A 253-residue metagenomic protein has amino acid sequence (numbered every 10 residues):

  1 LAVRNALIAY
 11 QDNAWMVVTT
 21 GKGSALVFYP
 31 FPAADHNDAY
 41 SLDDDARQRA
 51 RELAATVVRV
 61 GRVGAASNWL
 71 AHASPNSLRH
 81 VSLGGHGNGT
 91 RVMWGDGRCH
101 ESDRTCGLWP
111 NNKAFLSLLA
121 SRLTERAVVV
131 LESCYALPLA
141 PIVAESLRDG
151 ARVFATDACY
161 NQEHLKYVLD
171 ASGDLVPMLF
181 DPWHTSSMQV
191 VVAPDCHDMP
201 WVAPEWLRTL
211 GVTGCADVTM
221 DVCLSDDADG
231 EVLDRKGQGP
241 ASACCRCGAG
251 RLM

Functional and structural regions predicted by a protein language model:
L1-A73: A domain-level signal for caspase-like cysteine endopeptidase catalytic cores and their zymogen-processing architecture
L1-K22, A34, K113-L118, A127 (+1 more regions): Active-site or metal-binding loop neighborhoods of secreted/extracellular toxin and effector enzymes
F31-N37, V128-S133, G230-D234: Second-shell loop/turn segments in exported
D43, V63-L70, K113-A120, A140-A144 (+2 more regions): Extracytoplasmic/secreted envelope proteins and their assembly/folding machinery, especially bacterial periplasmic
S74-L78: Low-complexity, serine/threonine/proline/glycine-rich extracellular segments that form mucin-like
H80-K166: Catalytic cores of nucleophile-dependent amide-cleaving enzymes
A193-M253: Compact disulfide-stabilized, cysteine-rich extracellular microdomains and processed peptide cores in secreted proteins
